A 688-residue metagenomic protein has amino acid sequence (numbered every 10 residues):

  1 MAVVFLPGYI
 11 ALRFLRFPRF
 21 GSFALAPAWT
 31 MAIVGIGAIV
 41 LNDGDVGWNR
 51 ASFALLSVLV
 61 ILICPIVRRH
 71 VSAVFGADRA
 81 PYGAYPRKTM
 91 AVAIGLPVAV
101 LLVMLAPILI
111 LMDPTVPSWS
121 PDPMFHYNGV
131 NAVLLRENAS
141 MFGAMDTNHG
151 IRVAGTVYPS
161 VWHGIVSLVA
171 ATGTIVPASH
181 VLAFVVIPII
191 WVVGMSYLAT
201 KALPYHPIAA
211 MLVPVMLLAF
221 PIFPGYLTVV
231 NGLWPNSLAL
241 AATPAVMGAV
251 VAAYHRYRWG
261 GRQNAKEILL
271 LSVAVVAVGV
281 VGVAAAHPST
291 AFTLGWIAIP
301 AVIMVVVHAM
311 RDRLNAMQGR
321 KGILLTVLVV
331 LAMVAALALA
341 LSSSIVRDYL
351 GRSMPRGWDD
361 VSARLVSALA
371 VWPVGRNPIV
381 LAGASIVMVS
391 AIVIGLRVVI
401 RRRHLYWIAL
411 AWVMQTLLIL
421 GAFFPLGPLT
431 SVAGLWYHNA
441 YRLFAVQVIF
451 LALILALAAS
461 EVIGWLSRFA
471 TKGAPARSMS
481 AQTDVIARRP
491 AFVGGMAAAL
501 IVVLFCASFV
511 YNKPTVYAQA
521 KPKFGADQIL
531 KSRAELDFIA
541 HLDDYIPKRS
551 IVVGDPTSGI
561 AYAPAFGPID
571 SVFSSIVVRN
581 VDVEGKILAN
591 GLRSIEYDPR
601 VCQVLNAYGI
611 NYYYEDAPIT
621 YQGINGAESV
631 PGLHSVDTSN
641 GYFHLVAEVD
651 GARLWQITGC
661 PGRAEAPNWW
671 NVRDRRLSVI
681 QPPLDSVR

Functional and structural regions predicted by a protein language model:
M1-P86: Membrane-embedded, hydrophobic transmembrane alpha-helices
V3, V34-I36, M104-M112, R136 (+6 more regions): Membrane-interface helix-loop junctions at the exits of transmembrane helices
I39, Q263-P288: Membrane-interface alpha helices of multi-pass inner-membrane proteins
G44-A51, T115-W119, G225-L238, L350-I379 (+2 more regions): Membrane-helix boundary/interfacial segments in multi-pass membrane proteins
V100-A241, G261-Q263, Q519-P522, Q528-I529: Active-site lumenal/periplasmic loops and adjacent helix-entry segments of GT-C-fold, multi-pass membrane
V302-I303, G383-I408: Hydrophobic, aromatic-rich transmembrane alpha-helices and their immediate juxtamembrane boundary segments
T326-M333, V462-N512: Signature aromatic-anchored transmembrane alpha helix within multi-pass, membrane-resident enzymes that catalyze glycan
Q482, A507-R688: Extracytoplasmic
